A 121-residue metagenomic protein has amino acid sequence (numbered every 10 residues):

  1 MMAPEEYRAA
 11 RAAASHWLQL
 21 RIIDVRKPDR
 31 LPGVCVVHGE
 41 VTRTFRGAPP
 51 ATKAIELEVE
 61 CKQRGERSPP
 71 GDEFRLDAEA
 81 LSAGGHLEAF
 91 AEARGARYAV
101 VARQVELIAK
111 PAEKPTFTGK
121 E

Functional and structural regions predicted by a protein language model:
M1-E121: Transition segments tied to proteolytic processing and entry into folded domains
